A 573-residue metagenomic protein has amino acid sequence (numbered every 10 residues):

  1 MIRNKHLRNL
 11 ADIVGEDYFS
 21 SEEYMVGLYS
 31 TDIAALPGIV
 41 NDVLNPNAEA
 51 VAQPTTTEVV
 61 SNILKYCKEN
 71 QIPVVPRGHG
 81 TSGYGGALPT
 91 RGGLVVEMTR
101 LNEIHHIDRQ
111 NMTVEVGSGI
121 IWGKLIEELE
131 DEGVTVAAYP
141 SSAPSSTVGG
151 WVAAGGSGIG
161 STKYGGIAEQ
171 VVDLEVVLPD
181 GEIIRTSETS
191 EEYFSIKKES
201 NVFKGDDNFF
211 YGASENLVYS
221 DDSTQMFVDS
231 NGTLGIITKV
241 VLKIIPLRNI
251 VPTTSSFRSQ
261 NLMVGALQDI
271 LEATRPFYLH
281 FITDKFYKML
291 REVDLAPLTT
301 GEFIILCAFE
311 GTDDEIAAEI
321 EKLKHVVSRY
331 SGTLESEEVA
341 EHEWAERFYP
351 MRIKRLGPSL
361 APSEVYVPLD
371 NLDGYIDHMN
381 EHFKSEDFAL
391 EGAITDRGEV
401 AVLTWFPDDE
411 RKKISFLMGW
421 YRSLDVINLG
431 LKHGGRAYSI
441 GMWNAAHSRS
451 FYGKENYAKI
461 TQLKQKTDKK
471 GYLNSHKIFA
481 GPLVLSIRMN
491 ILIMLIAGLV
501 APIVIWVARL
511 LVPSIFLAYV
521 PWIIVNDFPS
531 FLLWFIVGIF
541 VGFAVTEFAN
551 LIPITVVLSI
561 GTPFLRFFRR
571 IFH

Functional and structural regions predicted by a protein language model:
S20-P37, L242-I244, S255-D425, L429 (+1 more regions): C-terminal substrate-recognition/cap domain of FAD-linked oxidoreductases
E22-L101, V136-A137: Glycine-rich N-terminal segment of FAD-binding domains in flavoprotein oxidoreductases, spanning the beta-loop-helix
E103-I107, V116-R275: FAD-binding subdomain of flavoenzyme oxidoreductases
S439-M489: Activity-critical C-terminal alpha-helical subdomain
I493-R509: Canonical alpha-helical transmembrane segments of integral membrane proteins
W506-V520: Membrane-helix interface motif
I523-F540, A544: Hydrophobic alpha-helical transmembrane segments
V541-R570: Membrane-helix interfacial anchor on the cytosolic side
